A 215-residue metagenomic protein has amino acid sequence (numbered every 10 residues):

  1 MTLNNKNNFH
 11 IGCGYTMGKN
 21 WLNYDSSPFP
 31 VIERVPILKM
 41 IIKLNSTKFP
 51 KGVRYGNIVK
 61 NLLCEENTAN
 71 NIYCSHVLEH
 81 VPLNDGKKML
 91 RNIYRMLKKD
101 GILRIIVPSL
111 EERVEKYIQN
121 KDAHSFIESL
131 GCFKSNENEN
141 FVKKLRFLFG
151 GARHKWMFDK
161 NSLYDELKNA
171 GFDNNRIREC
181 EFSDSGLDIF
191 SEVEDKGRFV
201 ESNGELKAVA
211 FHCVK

Functional and structural regions predicted by a protein language model:
M1-T2, S27-I32, S46-F49, E79-H80 (+2 more regions): Short linear motifs at secondary-structure transitions and domain/linker junctions
T2-I11, T47, E192-V193, N203-G204: SAM-dependent nucleic-acid methyltransferase catalytic core
N4, F49, D173-N175: Residue-level signal for beta-strand positions within conserved beta-sheet cores that form or flank
K6-E115, F211-K215: Conserved SAM-binding loop
L83-K98, I102-V214: S-adenosyl-L-methionine-dependent methyltransferase catalytic module, highlighting the catalytic core
